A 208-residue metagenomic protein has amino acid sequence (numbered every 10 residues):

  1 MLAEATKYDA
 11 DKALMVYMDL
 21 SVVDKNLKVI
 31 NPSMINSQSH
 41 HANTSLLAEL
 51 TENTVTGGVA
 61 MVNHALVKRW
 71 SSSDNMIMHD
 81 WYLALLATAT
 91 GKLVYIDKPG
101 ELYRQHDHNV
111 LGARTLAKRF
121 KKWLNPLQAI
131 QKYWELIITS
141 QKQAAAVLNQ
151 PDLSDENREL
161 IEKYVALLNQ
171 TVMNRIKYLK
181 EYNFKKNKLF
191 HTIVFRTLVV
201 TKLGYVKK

Functional and structural regions predicted by a protein language model:
M1-N31: Conserved donor NDP-sugar-binding/catalytic core segment of glycosyltransferases
L2-T6, T88, L148-N149: A general structural signal for alpha-helical elements within enzymatic catalytic domains
M18, N36-L116: Conserved nucleotide-sugar donor-binding catalytic segment
M18-K25, L50-G57, V94-D97, Q128-K142: Low-complexity, flexible helical/coil segments
I30-S33, A117-K118: Short, glycine/charged-enriched secondary-structure capping and boundary segments
M76, R104-K208: C-terminal subregions of glycosyltransferases and related glycan-biosynthesis enzymes
